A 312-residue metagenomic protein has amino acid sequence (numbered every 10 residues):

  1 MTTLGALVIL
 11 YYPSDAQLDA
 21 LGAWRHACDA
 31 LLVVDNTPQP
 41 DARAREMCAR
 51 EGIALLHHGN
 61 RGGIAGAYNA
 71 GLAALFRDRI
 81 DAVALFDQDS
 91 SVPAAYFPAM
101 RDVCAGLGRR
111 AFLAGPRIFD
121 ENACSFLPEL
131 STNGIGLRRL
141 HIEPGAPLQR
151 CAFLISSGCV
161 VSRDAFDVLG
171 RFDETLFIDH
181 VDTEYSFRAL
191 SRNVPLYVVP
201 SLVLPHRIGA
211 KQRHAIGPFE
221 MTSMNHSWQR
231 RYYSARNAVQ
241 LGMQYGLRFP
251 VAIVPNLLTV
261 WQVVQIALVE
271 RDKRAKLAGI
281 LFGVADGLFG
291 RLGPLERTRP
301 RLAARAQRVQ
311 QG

Functional and structural regions predicted by a protein language model:
L7-A27: Short, well-formed alpha-helical segments that are part of the catalytic scaffolds of diverse glycosyltransferases
G22-H57: Acidic donor-binding segment of Leloir-type glycosyltransferases
H58-L75: Glycine-rich, basic loop-to-helix element that forms the pyrophosphate-binding segment of sugar-nucleotide handling
I80-S91: Short beta-strand-to-loop acidic/aromatic patch adjacent to the donor-nucleotide binding site
A95-P128: Conserved donor NDP-sugar-binding/catalytic core segment of glycosyltransferases
R117, T132-A152: Short, flexible, basic/aromatic active-site loop/helix in glycosyltransferases
C159, A165, L169-G170, T175-L202: A short, conserved alpha-helix in the catalytic core of glycosyltransferases
M243-G312: Non-catalytic, C-terminal membrane-associated alpha-helical segments of glycosyltransferases
